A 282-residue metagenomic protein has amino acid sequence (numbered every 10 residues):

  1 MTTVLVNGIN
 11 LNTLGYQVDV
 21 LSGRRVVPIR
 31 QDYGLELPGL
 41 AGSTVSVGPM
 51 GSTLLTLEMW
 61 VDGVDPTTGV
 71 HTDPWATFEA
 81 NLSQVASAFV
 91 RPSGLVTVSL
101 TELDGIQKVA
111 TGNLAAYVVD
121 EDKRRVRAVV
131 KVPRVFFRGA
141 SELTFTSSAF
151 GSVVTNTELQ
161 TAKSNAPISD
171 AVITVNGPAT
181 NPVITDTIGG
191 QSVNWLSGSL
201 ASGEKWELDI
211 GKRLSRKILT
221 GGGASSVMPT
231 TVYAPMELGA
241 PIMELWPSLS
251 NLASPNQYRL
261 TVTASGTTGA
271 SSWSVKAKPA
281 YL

Functional and structural regions predicted by a protein language model:
M1, L54, L95-T97, D170 (+1 more regions): Exposed beta-strand and adjacent loop surfaces of beta-rich binding modules that mediate intermolecular recognition
M1-L54, D104-A116, E121: Solvent-exposed edge beta-strands and adjacent loop segments that serve as assembly or binding interfaces
L5, P66-N113: Short, acidic/charged, Gly/Pro-enriched secondary-structure junctions
L35, G42-D73, E121-F137: Oligomerization/assembly interface segments of phage tail-like spikes and tubes
G51-L55, G94, K108, D122-V126 (+3 more regions): Residues at beta-strand starts and edge strands
R91-S141, Y281: Short beta-strand and beta-hairpin "edge-sheet" elements
A140-L282: Intrinsically disordered, low-complexity segments enriched in serine, threonine, and glycine
